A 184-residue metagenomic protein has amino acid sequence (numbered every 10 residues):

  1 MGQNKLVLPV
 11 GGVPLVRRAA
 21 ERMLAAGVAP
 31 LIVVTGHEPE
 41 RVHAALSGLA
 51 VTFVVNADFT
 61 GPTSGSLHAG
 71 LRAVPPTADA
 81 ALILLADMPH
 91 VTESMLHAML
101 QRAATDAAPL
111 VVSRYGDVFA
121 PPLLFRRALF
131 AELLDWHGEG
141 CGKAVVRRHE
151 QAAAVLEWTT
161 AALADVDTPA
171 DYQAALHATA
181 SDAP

Functional and structural regions predicted by a protein language model:
M1-F119, Q151-T159: Nucleotide and nucleotide-moiety/phosphate-recognizing core
P9, H90, L124, D165-V166: Short aromatic/basic micro-patch
V10, S94, E132-L133, A174-A175: Residues that scaffold the ATP/ADP-binding catalytic core of kinase and kinase-like folds
V16, P39, L67, L96 (+3 more regions): A general structural signal for well-ordered alpha-helical segments in protein cores
V55-A57, E132-D135: A short acidic, glycine-rich active-site loop that binds or catalyzes chemistry on phosphate/adenosine moieties
A78-D79, A120-A131, P169: Conserved nucleotide-sugar donor-binding and metal-coordinating catalytic region shared by glycosyltransferases
V118-A120, F125, C141, A161: A conserved catalytic-core signature of glycosyltransferases
L134-P184: Conserved alpha/beta core of the MobA/IspD/sugar-nucleotide pyrophosphorylase nucleotidyltransferase superfamily
